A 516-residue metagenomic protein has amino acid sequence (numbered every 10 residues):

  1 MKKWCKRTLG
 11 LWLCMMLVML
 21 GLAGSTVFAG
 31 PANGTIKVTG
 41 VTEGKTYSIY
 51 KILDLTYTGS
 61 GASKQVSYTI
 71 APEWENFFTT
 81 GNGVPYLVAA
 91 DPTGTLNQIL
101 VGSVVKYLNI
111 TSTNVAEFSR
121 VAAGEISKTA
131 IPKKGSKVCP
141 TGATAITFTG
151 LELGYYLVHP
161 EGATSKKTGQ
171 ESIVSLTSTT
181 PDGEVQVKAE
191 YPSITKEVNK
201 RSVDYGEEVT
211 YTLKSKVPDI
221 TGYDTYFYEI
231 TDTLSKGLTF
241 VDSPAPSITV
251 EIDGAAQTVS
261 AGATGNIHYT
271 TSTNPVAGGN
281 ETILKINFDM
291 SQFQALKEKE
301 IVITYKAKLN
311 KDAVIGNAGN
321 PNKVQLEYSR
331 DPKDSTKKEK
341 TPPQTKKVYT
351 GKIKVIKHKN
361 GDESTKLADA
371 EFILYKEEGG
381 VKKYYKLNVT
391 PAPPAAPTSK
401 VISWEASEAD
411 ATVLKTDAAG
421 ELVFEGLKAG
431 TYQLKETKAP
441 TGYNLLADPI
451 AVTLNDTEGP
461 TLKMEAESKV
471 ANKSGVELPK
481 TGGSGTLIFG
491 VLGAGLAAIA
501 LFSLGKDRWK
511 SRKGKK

Functional and structural regions predicted by a protein language model:
K2-K516: Solvent-exposed loop/turn and edge beta-strand elements of beta-rich ligand-binding domains
